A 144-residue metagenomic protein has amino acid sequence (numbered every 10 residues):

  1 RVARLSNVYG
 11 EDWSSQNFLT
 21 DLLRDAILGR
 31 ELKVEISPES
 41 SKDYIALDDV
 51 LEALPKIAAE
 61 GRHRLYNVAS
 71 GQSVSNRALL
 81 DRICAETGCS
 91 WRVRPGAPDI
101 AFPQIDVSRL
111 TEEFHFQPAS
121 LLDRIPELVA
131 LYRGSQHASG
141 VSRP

Functional and structural regions predicted by a protein language model:
R1-E11: Conserved beta-loop-beta element that borders a ligand/cofactor-binding pocket
Y9-G10, L19, Q117: Generic, ordered loop/turn and secondary-structure boundary motif
E11-D12, E113: Residues that scaffold the ATP/ADP-binding catalytic core of kinase and kinase-like folds
S15-D25: A glycine/serine/threonine-rich, flexible loop-to-helix segment that serves as the NAD(P) cofactor-binding "lid"
A26, R30-P144: C-terminal substrate-binding subdomain of Rossmann-fold SDR/epimerase-dehydratase oxidoreductases
